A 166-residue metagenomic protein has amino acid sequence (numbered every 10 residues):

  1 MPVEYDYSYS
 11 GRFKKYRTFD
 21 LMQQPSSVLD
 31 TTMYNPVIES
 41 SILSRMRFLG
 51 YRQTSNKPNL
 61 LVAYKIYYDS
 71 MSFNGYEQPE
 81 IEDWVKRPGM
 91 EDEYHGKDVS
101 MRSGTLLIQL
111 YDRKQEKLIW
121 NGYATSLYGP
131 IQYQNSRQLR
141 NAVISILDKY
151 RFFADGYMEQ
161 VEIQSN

Functional and structural regions predicted by a protein language model:
M1-L43, F48-L49, P58, E159-N166: A structural "domain/chain start" motif
M1-Y9, K97-T105, D112-W120, T125-N166: C-terminal/domain-edge helix-coil "capping" segments
K15-R17, L49, P58-V62, R102-L107 (+1 more regions): Envelope-exposed proteins and targeting segments
P25-M33, G50-Y51, Y94-G96, Y128-Y133: Second-shell loop/turn segments in exported
S41-R52, S145-F153: Structured segments of extracytoplasmic/periplasmic soluble domains in secreted or envelope-associated proteins
R47, Y68-F73, P88, A142 (+2 more regions): Alpha-helix boundary/capping detector
G50-Y64, S70-F73: Mid-length scaffold segments of soluble, non-membrane domains
Y64-I119, T125: Surface-exposed short loop/turn segments
